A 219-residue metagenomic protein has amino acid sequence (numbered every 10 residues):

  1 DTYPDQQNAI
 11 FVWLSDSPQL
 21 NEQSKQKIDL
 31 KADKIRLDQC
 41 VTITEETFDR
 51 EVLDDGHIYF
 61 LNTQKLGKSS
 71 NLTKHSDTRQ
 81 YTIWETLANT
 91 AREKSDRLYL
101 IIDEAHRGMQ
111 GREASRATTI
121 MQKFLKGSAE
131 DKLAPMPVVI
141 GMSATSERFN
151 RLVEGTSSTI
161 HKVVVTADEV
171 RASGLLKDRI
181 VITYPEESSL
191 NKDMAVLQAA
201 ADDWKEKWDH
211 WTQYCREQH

Functional and structural regions predicted by a protein language model:
D1: Walker A/P-loop
P4-R36, Q64-K65: Conserved Walker A/P-loop ATP-binding site and its immediately adjacent core in helicase/helicase-like ATPase domains
W13-L14, Y59-N62, L100-I102, M136-A144: Structural recognition of the conserved hydrophobic beta-strand(s) that form the central parallel beta-sheet of P-loop
P18-N21, Q64-G67, H106-R107, A144-F149: Conserved nucleotide-binding/hydrolysis micro-motifs of P-loop NTPases
C40-T44, R50-H57, L100, A105 (+2 more regions): Conserved C-terminal RecA-like helicase domain
T44-D49, I58-I101, M109-F124: Conserved RecA-like ASCE ATPase "motif II neighborhood" in helicase/translocase motors
Q110-S173: Post-DEXD/H (motif II) to motif III coupling segment of the RecA-like Helicase ATP-binding lobe
V153-H219: Conserved interdomain linker/interface between the two RecA-like ATPase lobes of SF2 helicase motors
